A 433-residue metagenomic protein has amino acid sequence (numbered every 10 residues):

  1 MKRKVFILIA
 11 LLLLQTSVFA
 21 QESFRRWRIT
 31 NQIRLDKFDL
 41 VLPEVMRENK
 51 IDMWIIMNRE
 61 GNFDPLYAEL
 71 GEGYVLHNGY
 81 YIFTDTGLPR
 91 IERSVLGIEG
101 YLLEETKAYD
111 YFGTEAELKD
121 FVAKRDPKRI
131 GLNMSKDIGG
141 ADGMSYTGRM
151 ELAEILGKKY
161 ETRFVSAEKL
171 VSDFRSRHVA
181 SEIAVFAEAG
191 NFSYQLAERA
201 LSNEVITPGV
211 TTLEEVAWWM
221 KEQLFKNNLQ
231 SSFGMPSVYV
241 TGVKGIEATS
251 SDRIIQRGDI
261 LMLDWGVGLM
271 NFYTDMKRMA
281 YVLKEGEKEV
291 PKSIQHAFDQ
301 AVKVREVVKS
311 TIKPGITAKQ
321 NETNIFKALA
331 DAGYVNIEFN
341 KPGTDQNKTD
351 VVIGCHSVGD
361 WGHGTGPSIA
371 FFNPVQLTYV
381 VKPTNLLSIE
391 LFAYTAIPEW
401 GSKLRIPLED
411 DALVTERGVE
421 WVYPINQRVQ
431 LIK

Functional and structural regions predicted by a protein language model:
M1-K2, A184: N-terminal hydrophobic targeting signals that begin at the initiator methionine
K2-K4, H178: A general lysine-centric signal
K4-L14: Sec-dependent N-terminal signal peptides
T16-A20: Sec/Tat signal peptide C-region and signal peptidase I cleavage site
Q21-K433: Active-site neighborhoods and metal-handling regions in enzymes and metal-associated proteins
